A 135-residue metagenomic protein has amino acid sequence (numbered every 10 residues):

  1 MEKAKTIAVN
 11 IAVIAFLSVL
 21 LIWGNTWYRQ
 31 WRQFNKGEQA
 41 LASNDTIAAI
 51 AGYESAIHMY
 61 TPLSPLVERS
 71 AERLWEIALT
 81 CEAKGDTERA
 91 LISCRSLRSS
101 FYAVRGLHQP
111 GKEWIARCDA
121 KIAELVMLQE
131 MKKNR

Functional and structural regions predicted by a protein language model:
M1-A4: Cytosolic-side transmembrane helix boundary signature
T6-T26: Hydrophobic membrane-insertion alpha-helices, especially the h-region of bacterial N-terminal signal peptides
V19-A42, A48: Transmembrane signal-anchor/signal-peptide helices with a preference for the extracytoplasmic
L20-G24, Y60-V67, Y102-P110: Flexible helix-coil transition and linker loops at the boundaries of alpha-helical arrays
I22, R29, V67-S70, A90 (+1 more regions): Residues that mark the junctions of alpha-helical repeat units in TPR/alpha-solenoid scaffolds
L41, T46, G52-S99: Extracytoplasmic/periplasmic/luminal assembly and interaction segments in envelope/secretory/respiratory proteins
W75-Q129: Structured, soluble extracytoplasmic/luminal domains of envelope-associated proteins
K133-R135: Short, solvent-exposed mixed-charge patches
